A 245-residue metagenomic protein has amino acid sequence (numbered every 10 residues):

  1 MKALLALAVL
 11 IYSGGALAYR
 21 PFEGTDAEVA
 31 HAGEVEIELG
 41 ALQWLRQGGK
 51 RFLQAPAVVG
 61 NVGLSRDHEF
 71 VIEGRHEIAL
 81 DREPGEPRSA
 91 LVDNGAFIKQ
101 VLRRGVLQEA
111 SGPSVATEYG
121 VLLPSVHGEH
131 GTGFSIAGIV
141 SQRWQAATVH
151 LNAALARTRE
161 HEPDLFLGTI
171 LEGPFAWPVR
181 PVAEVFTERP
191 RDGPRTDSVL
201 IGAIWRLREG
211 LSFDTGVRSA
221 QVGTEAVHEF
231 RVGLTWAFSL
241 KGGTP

Functional and structural regions predicted by a protein language model:
M1-A3: Positively charged n-region of N-terminal signal peptides that target proteins for export
L5-A6, A16: Cleavable N-terminal signal peptides
L17-P245: Transmembrane beta-barrel domains of Gram-negative outer membranes and organellar outer membranes
